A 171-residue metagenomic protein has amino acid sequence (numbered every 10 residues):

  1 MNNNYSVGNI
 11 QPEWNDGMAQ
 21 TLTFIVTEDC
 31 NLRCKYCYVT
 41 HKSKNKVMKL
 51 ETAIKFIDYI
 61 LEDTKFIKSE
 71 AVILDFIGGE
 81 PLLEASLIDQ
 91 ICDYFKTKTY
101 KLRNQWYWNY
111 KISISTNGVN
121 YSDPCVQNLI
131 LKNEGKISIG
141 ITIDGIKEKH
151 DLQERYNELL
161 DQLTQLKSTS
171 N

Functional and structural regions predicted by a protein language model:
M1-T23, I67-S69: N-terminal [4Fe-4S]-dependent radical SAM core
W14-T52: Canonical Radical SAM [4Fe-4S] cluster-binding loop centered on the CxxxCxxC motif and its immediate flanking residues
V26, Y38-V39, G79, I141-I146: Short loop/turn segments at strand-loop or loop-helix junctions that form parts of catalytic or ligand-binding pockets
N45-M48, E80, D151-E154: Pocket-edge positions in alpha/beta enzyme catalytic cores
I54-I57, C92: Hydrophobic core segments within long, regular secondary-structure runs in both alpha- and beta-rich folds
L61-E62, F66-D75, E84-N171: Radical SAM/AdoMet-radical enzyme domain recognition
